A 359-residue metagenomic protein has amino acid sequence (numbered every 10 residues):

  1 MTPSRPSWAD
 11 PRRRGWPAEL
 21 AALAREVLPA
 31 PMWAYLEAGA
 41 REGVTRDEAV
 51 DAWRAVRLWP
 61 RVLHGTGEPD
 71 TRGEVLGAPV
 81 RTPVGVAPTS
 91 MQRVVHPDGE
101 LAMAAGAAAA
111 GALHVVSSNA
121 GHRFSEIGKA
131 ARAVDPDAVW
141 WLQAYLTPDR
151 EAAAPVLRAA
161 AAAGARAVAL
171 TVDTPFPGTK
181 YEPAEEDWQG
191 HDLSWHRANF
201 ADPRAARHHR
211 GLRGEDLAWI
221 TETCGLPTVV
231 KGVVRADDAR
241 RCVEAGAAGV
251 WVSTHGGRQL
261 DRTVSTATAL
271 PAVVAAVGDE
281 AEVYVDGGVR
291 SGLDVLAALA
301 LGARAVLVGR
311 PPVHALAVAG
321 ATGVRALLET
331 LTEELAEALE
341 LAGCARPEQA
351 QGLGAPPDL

Functional and structural regions predicted by a protein language model:
T2-V80, K180, D187-L212, E348-A350 (+1 more regions): An N-cap/entry alpha-helix motif that binds or orients negatively charged groups
G15, A40, V44-E48, A102 (+10 more regions): Conserved active-site and cofactor/substrate-binding residues in soluble primary-metabolism enzymes
P29, G278, A319-G320: Glycine-centered helix-coil hinge/cap
R81-S125: Glycine-rich active-site/cofactor-binding loop and its immediate structural neighborhood
G85-M91, V139-Y145, P203: Short, basic, glycine/proline-bearing loop/turn elements
A105, E126, A130, V134-D137 (+3 more regions): Alpha/beta enzyme core
A305, V313-L316, G320-L331: C-terminal structured "cap/appendage" subdomains that terminate the fold
E333-L359: Charged C-terminal helix
